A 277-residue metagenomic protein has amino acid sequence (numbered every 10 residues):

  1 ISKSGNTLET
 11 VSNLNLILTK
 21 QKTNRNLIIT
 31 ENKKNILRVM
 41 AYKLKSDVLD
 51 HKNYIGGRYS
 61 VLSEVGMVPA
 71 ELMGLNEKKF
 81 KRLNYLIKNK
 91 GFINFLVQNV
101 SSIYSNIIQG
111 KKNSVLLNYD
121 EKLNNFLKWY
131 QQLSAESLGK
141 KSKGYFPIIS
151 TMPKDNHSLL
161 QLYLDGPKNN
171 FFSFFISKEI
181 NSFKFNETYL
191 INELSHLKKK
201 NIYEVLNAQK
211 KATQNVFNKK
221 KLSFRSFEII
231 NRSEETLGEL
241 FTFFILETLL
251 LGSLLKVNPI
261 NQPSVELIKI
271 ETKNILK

Functional and structural regions predicted by a protein language model:
I1-F92, I270, N274: Glycine-rich phosphate-binding loops that contact phosphosugars or nucleotide phosphates
N26-I28, V48-D50, P147, F174 (+1 more regions): Conserved beta-strand scaffold positions in the cores of enzyme catalytic domains, especially in NTP/NDP-utilizing
L49-N53, K198, K256: Short beta-alpha connecting loops at secondary-structure transitions that line or flank enzyme active sites
R58-S63, F183-K184, L237: Short, charged, surface-exposed secondary-structure boundary motifs
L75-K78, N89-V216, K220: Acidic catalytic cores of enzymes that act on phosphate-bearing nucleotides/polynucleotides
M152-K154, E228-L237, N258-S264: Small/polar glycine-rich anion-binding or flexible loop at a beta-alpha turn
N218-K219, E235-L250: Short glycine/proline-rich, acidic loop/turn segments that cap or connect secondary-structure elements
V257-K277: C-terminal amphipathic alpha-helical interaction region
